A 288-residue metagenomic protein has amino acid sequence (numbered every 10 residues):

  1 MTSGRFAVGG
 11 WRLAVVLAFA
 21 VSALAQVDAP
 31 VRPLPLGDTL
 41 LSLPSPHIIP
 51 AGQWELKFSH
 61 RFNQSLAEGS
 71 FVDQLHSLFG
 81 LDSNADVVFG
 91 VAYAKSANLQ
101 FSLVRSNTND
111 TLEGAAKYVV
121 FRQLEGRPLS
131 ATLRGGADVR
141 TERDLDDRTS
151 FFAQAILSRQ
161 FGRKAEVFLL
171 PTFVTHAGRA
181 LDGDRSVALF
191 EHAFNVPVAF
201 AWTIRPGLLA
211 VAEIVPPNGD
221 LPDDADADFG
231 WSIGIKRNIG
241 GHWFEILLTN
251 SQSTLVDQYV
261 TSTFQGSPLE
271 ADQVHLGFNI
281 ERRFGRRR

Functional and structural regions predicted by a protein language model:
M1-G9: N-terminal secretory signal peptides that target proteins for export/translocation
A20-A23: N-terminal signal peptide c-region/cleavage motif recognized by signal peptidases
Q26-E142, R148-Q154, S158-S186, A193-N195 (+3 more regions): Transmembrane beta-barrel domains of Gram-negative outer membranes and organellar outer membranes
